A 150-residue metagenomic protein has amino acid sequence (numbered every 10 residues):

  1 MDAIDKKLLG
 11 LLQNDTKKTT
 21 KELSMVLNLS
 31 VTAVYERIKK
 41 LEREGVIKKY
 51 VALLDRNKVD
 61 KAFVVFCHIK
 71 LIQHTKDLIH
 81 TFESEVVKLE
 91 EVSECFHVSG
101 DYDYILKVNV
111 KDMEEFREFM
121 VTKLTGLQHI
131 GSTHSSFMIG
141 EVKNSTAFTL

Functional and structural regions predicted by a protein language model:
M1-L150: A compositional/biophysical signature of low hydrophobicity enriched in polar/charged and small residues
